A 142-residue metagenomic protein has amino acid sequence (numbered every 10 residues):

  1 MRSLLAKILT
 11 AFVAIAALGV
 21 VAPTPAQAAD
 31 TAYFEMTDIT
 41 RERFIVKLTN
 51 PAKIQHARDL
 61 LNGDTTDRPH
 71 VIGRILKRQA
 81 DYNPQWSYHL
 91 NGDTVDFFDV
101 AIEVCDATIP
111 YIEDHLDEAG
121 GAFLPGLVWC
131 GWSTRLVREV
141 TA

Functional and structural regions predicted by a protein language model:
M1-A28: Secretory targeting and sorting signals
Q27-A142: Function-determining sites in protein domains
